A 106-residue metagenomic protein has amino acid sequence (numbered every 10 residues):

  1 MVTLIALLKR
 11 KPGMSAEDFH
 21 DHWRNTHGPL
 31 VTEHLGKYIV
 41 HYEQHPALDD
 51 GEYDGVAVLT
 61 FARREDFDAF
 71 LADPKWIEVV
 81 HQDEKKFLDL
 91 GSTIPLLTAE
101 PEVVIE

Functional and structural regions predicted by a protein language model:
M1-E106: Macromolecular interaction modules
